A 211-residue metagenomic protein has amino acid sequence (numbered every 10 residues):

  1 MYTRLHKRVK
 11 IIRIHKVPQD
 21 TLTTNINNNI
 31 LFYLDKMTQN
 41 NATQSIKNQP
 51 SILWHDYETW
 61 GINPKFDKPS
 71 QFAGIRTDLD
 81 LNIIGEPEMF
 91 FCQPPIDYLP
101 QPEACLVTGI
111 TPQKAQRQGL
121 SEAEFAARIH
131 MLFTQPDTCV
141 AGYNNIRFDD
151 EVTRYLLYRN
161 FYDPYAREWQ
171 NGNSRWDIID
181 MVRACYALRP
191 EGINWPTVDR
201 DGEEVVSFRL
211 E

Functional and structural regions predicted by a protein language model:
K10, L22, I26-Y57: N-terminal accessory regions of nucleic-acid-interacting proteins
I30, P50-S51, F66-I110, F133-E211: Metal-dependent phosphoesterase core characteristic of DEDDh/y 3'-5' exonuclease domains
Q39-N41, A126-I129: A generic local structural motif
H55, Q118-G119, G142-N145: Short His-Asn-centered micro-motif
Y57-K65: Short acidic, Gly/Ser-rich segments with clustered Asp/Glu that frequently serve as metal-coordination loops in enzyme
G61, R128-L132: A generic secondary-structure signal
L106-R128: Metal-dependent phosphoesterase signature
